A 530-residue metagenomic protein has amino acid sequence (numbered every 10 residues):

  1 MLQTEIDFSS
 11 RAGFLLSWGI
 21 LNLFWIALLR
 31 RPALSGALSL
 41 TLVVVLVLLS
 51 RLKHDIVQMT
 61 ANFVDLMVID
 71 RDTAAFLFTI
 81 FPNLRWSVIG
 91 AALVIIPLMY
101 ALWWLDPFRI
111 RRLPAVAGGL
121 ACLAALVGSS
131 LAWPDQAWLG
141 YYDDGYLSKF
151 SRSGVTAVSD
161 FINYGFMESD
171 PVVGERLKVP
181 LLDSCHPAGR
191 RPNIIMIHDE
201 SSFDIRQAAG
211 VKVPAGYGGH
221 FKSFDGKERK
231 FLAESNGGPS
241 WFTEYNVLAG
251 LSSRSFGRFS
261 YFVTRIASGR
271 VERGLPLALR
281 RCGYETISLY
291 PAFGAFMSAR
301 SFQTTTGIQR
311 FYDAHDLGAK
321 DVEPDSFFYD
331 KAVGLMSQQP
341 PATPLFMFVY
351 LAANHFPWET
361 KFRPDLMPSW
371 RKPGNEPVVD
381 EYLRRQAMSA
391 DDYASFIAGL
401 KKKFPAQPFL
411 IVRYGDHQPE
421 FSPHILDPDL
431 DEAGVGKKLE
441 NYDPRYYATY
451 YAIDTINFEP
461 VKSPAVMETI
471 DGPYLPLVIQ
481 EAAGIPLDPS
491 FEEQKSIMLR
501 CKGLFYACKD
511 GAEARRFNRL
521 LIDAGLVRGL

Functional and structural regions predicted by a protein language model:
M1-S148: Transmembrane and membrane-interface helices of multi-pass, inner-membrane envelope-modifying transferases
L2-G13, L28-S35, D106-R111, Q136 (+4 more regions): Generic structural signal for short, solvent-exposed loop/turn connectors between secondary structure elements
L34-G36, R51-I56, T156, V247-A249 (+2 more regions): A broad, low-specificity signal for short, low-complexity segments enriched in glycine/proline and polar/charged
A37-T41, L52-K53, Q58, N62 (+7 more regions): Generic structural signal for short, flexible, solvent-exposed coil/loop and linker residues
A74-F81, I162-D170, L181, D225 (+3 more regions): Generic secondary-structure transition motif, activating predominantly at the C-termini of alpha-helices
A75-A91, S153-N163, V378-Q386: Membrane-interface transmembrane-helix boundary segments in multi-pass integral membrane proteins
S129-H198, Q207-A209: Membrane-interface segments at or immediately adjacent to transmembrane helices that form the boundary between
C185-P187, M196-D199, D204-L530: Solvent-exposed soluble domains appended to multi-pass membrane proteins
